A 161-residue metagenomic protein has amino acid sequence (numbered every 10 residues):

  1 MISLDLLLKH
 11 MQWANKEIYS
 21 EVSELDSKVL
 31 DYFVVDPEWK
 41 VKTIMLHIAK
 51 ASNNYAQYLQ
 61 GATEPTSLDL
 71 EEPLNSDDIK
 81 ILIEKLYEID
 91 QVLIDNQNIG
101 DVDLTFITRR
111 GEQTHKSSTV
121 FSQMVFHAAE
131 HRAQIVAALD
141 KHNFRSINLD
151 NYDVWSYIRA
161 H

Functional and structural regions predicted by a protein language model:
I2-L7, I79: Active-site rim elements
D5-S20, E24-D69, G111-H161: Short, contiguous alpha-helical
A62-G100: Helix-adjacent hinge/juxtasegments
Q97-G111: Acidic catalytic patch
